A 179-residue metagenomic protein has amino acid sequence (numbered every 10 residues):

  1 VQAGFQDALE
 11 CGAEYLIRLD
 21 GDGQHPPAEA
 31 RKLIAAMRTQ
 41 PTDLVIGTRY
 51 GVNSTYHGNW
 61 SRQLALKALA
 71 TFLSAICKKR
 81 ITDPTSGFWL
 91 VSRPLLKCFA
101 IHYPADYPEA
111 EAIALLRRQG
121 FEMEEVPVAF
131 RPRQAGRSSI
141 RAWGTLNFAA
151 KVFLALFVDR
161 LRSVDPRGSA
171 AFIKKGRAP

Functional and structural regions predicted by a protein language model:
V1-C11, Y15-I17, P27-D106, R133-V152: Acceptor/aglycone-binding surface of glycosyltransferases and processive sugar-polymer synthases
Q6, I76-K79, I101-P179: Hydrophobic helical membrane-anchoring modules
L16, P26-A28, W89, L115-R117 (+2 more regions): A ubiquitous, low-specificity "background" feature that marks scattered single residues across proteins without
D20-Q24: The conserved acidic donor/metal-binding loop of glycosyltransferases
H25-P26, V126: Hydrophobic alpha-helix-in-membranes signature
